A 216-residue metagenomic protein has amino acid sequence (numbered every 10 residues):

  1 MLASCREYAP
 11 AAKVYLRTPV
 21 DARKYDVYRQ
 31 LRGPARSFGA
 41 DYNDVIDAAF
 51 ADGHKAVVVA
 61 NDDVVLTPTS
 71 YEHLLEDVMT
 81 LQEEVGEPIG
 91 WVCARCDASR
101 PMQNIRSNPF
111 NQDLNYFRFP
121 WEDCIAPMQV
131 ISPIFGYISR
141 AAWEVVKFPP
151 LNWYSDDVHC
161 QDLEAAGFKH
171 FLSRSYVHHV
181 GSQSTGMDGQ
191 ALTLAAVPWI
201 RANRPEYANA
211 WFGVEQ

Functional and structural regions predicted by a protein language model:
L2-A12: Short, acidic, metal-binding catalytic loop of nucleotide-sugar glycosyltransferases
G33-D41, I46, N152-W153: A short, glycine-/small-residue-rich helix N-cap motif at loop->alpha-helix starts within glycosyltransferase
N43-A56: Active-site nucleotide-sugar/metal-binding loop of Leloir-type enzymes
H54-V65: Short beta-strand-to-loop acidic/aromatic patch adjacent to the donor-nucleotide binding site
Y71-G90: Conserved donor-nucleotide/metal-binding helix-loop-beta segment in metal-dependent transferases, i.e., the alpha-helix
G90-S107: Short beta-strand-to-loop element that shapes/binds the nucleotide-sugar donor at the catalytic cleft/hinge
F117-I138: A recurrent flexible, glycine/aromatic-enriched loop bordering the glycosyltransferase active site that acts as
P149-Q216: C-terminal catalytic/acceptor-binding lobe
